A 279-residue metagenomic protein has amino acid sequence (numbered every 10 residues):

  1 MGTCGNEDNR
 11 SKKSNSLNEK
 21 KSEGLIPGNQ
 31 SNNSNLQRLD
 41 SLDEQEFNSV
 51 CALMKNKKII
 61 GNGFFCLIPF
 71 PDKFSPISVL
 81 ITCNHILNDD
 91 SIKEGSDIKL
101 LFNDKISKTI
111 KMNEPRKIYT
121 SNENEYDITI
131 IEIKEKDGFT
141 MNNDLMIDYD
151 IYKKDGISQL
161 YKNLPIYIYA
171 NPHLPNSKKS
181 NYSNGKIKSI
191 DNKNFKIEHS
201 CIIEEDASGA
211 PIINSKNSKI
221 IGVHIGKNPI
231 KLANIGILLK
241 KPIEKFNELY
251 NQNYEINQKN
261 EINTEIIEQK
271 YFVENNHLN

Functional and structural regions predicted by a protein language model:
M1-F74, V273-E274: Protease-domain processing segments flanking chymotrypsin-fold serine proteases, especially trypsin-like
G2-E7, R38-A52, K154-I157, I187-I190 (+3 more regions): Disordered regulatory segments flanking catalytic cores
K12-K13, L25-Q30, I147-D155, K216-K219 (+1 more regions): Intrinsically disordered, low-complexity repeat tracts enriched in Gly/Pro/Ser/Thr and acidic residues, frequently
Q45-N62, S75-I77, N84-S200, N214-K216 (+1 more regions): Serine endopeptidase catalytic core focused on the charge-relay Asp
F64, I202-I225: Catalytic nucleophile loop of clan PA
F70, E198-I203: Short helix/strand-bridging catalytic loops that position acidic/His residues to coordinate divalent metals and engage
T82-I86, A170-H173, E205, G222-I230: Short beta->alpha transition motifs characteristic of CBS
G138, I220-N279: C-terminal cap/linker of serine protease catalytic domains
